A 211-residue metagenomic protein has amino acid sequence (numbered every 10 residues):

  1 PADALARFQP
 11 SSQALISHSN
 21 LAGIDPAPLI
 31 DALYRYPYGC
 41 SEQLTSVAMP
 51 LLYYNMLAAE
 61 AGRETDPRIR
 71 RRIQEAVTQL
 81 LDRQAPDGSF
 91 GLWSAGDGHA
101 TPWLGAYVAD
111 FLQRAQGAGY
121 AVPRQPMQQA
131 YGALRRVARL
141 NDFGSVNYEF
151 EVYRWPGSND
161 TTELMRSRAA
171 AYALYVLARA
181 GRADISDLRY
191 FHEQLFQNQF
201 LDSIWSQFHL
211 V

Functional and structural regions predicted by a protein language model:
P1-L164, A170-E193, H209: Extended, solvent-exposed functional surface patches
L195-Q197: Extracellular loop and loop/strand-boundary signature of outer-membrane beta-barrel proteins
L201-F208: Alpha-solenoid helical repeat architecture
